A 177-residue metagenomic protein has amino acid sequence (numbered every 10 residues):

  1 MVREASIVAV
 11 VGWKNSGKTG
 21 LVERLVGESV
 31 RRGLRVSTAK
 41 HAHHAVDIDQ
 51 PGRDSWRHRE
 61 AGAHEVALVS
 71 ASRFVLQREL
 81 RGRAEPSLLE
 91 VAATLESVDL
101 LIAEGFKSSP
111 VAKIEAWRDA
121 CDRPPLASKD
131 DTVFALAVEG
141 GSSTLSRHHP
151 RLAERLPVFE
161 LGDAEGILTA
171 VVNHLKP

Functional and structural regions predicted by a protein language model:
M1-H44, H148: Walker A (P-loop) phosphate-binding motif
R3-A5, L25-S29, V91-L95, F159 (+1 more regions): P-loop NTP-binding site
R3-E4, G62, L95-S97, K129-D130: Short loop/turn elements that form and flank the Walker-type P-loop nucleotide-binding site in RecA-like NTPase cores
A5, S16-G20, R24, R53 (+4 more regions): Conserved active-site and cofactor/substrate-binding residues in soluble primary-metabolism enzymes
W13, H41-A42, P51, S70-A71 (+2 more regions): Fold-independent oxyanion-binding glycine-rich loops and adjacent beta-strand/coil segments at enzyme active sites
R24-L89: N-terminal phosphate/diphosphate-binding loop that engages ATP/GTP or pyrophosphate donors across diverse enzyme folds
E79-S108: Phosphate-binding/switch loop-helix module in NTP-utilizing enzymes
L100-K176: Phosphate/Mg2+-binding loops and adjacent switch elements in nucleotide/diphosphate-handling enzyme cores
